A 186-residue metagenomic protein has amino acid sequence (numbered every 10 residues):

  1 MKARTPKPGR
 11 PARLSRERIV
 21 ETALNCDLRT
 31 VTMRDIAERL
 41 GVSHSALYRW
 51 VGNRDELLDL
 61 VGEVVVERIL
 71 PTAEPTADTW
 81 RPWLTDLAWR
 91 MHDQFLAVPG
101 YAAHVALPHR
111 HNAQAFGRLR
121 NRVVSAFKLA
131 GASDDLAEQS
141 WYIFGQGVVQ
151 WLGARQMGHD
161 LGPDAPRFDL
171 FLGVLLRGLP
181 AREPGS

Functional and structural regions predicted by a protein language model:
M1-K2, M157-S186: C-terminal peripheral helix-coil segments that are non-catalytic and often amphipathic
K2, K7-D35, R39: Short, amphipathic alpha-helix enriched in basic
D27-L28, G41, Y48-L58: HTH DNA-binding helix-turn interface
R34, S43-A46: Key DNA-contact positions within bacterial/archaeal DNA-binding proteins
V51, V61-G62, W141: DNA major-groove recognition helix of helix-turn-helix
E63-I69: Short, basic, alpha-helical segments at the C-terminal edge of helix-turn-helix-like DNA-binding modules
P71-Y101, A106-H109, F144: Hydrophobic alpha-helical connector segments
D86, A106-I143, V149, G153 (+1 more regions): Amphipathic alpha-helical packing segments from all-alpha helical-bundle domains
